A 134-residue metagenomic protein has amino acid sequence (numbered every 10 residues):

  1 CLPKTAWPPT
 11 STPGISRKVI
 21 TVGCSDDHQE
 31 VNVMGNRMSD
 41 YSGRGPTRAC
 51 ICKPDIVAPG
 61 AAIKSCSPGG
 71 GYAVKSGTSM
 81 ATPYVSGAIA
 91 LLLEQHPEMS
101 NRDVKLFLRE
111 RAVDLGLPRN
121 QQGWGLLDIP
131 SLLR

Functional and structural regions predicted by a protein language model:
C1-P3, S25-H28, A61-A62, R109-D114: Acidic, glycine-rich active-site loops and adjacent beta-strand->loop/helix elements that engage anionic groups
A6-W7: Structural motif corresponding to alpha-helix initiation and N-cap regions
T10-E94, E98, S131-L132: Extracellular S/T/G-rich loop segment that most often corresponds to the catalytic His/Ser-adjacent loop
E94-R134: C-terminal subdomain of the subtilisin-like protease fold in secreted/lumenal serine endopeptidases
